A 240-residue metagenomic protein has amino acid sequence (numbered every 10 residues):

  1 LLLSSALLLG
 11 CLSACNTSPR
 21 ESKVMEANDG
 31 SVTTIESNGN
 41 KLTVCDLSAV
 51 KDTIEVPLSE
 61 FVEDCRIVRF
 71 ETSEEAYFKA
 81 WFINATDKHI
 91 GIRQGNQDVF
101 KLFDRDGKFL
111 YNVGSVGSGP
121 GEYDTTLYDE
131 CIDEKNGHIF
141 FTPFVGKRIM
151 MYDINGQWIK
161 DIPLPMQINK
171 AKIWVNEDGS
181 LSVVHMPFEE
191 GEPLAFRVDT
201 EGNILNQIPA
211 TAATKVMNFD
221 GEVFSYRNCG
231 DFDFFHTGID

Functional and structural regions predicted by a protein language model:
L1-S13: Sec-dependent bacterial lipoprotein signal peptides
C15-D240: Eukaryotic scaffold repeat domains enriched in small/polar residues
